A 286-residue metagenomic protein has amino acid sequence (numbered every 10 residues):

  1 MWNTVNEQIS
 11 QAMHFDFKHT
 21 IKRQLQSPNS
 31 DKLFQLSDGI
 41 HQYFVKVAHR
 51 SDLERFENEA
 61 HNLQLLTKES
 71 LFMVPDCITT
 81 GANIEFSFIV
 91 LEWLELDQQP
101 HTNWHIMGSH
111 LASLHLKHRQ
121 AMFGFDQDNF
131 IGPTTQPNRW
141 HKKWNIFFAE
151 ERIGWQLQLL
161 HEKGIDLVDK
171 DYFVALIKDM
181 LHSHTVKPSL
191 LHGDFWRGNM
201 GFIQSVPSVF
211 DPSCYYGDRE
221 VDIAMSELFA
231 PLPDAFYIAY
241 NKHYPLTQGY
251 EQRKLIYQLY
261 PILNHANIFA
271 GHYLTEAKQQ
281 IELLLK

Functional and structural regions predicted by a protein language model:
W2-M13, R119-L190: An alpha-helical support segment within catalytic cores of ATP-dependent transferases
D16-R23: Conserved N-terminal boundary motif of the eukaryotic protein kinase catalytic domain
R23-Q26, S30-K142, I146: ATP-binding pocket architecture of kinase catalytic cores
T67, H115-R119, Y244, N267 (+1 more regions): Protein kinase-like catalytic domain
P137, W144-A149, Q158, K187-L190 (+3 more regions): Active-site Asp-x-Gly
I256-H265: Short helix/strand-capping connector loops at secondary-structure junctions
H265-K286: ATP/Mg2+ or Mg2+-diphosphate-binding catalytic cores that bind nucleotide phosphates or diphosphates via glycine-rich
